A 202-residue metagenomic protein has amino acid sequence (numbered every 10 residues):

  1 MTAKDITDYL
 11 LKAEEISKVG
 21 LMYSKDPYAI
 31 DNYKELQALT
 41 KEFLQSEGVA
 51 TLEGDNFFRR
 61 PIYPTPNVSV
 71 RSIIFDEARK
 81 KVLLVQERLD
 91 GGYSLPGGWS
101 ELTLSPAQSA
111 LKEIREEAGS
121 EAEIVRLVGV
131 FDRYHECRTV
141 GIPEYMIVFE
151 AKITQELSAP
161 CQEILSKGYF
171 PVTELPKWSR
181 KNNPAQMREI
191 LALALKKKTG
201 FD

Functional and structural regions predicted by a protein language model:
M1-Y33, G92, Q162-D202: Nudix hydrolase/Nudix homology domain
S17, Q37-T40, A118: Long alpha-helical scaffolds
P27-R71: Acidic, metal-coordinating catalytic segment for phosphate/diphosphate chemistry, firing primarily on the Nudix
G54-S94, A122, R126: N-terminal strand-loop-strand
A78-E116: Conserved Nudix-box catalytic region and its N-terminal flanking loop in Nudix hydrolases and closely related
S100-I124, D132-I190, F201: Unchanged
